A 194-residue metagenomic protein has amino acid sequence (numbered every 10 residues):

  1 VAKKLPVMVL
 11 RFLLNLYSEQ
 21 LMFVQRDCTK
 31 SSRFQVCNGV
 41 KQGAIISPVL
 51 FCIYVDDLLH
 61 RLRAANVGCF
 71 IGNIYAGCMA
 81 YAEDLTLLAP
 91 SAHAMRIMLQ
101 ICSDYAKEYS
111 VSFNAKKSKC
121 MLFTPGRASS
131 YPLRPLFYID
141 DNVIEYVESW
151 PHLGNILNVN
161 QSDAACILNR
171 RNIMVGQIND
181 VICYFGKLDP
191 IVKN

Functional and structural regions predicted by a protein language model:
V1-I53: Conserved pre-catalytic core of RNA-dependent polymerases
V1-K4, V40, C78-E108, F123-A128 (+1 more regions): Catalytic palm subdomain of template-directed nucleic-acid polymerases, centered on the conserved carboxylate motif
V9, S47-F51, C78, M95-M98 (+1 more regions): Hydrophobic (often cysteine-bearing) scaffold residues that line and stabilize catalytic clefts of nucleotide/cofactor
L13, G43, S47, V55-L58 (+6 more regions): Mobile genetic element proteins and their domesticated derivatives, centered on retroelements and DNA transposons
C28, F113-E148: Short, conserved micro-motifs composed of acidic
S32, G77-A80, E145-S149: Short, flexible turn/loop "capping" segments at secondary-structure junctions
L50-L88: Active-site palm subdomain of RNA-directed nucleic acid polymerases
I139-N194: Basic, alpha-helical interaction scaffolds
